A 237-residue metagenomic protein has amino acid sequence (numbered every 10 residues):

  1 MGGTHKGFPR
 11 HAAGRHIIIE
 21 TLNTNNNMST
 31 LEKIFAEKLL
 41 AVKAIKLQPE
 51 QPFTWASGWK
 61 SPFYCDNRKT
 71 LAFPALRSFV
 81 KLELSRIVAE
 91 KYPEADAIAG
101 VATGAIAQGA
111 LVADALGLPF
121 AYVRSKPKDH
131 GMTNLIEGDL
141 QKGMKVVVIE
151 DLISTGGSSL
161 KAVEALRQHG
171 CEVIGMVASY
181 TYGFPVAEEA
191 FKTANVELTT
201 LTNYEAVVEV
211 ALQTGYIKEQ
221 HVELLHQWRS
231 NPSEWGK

Functional and structural regions predicted by a protein language model:
H16-T24: Short, positively charged and aromatic/hydrophobic N-terminal segments
N27-K91: Active-site-facing substrate-recognition patch
S29-K38, E164-K237: PRPP-dependent phosphoribosyltransferase catalytic core
P93-A102, V177: Short glycine-rich phosphate-binding loop at a beta-alpha junction
D96, M144, I174: Conserved acidic residues
G109-V147, T155-K161: Short, glycine/charge-rich flexible loops or terminal/linker lids adjacent to PRPP-binding catalytic cores
